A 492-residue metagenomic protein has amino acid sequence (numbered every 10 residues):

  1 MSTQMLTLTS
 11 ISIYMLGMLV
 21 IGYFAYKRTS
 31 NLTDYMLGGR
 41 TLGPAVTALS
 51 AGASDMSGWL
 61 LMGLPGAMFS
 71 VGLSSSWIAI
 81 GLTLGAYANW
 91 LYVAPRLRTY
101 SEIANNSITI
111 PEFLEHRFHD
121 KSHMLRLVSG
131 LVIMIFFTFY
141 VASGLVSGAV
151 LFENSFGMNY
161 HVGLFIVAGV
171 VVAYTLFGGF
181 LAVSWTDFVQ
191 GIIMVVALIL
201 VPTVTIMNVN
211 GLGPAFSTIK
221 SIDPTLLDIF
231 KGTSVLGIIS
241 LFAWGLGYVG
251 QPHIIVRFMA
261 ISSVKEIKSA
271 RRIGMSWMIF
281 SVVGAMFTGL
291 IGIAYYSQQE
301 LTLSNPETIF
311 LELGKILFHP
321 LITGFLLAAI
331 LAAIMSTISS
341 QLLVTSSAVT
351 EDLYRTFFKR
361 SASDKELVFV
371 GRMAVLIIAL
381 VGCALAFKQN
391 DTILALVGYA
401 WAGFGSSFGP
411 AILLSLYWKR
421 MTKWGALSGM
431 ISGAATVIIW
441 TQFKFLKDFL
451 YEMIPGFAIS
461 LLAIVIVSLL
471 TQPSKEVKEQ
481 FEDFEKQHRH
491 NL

Functional and structural regions predicted by a protein language model:
M1-L492: Membrane-embedded helix-loop-helix hairpins and adjacent transmembrane boundary segments in multi-pass transporters
